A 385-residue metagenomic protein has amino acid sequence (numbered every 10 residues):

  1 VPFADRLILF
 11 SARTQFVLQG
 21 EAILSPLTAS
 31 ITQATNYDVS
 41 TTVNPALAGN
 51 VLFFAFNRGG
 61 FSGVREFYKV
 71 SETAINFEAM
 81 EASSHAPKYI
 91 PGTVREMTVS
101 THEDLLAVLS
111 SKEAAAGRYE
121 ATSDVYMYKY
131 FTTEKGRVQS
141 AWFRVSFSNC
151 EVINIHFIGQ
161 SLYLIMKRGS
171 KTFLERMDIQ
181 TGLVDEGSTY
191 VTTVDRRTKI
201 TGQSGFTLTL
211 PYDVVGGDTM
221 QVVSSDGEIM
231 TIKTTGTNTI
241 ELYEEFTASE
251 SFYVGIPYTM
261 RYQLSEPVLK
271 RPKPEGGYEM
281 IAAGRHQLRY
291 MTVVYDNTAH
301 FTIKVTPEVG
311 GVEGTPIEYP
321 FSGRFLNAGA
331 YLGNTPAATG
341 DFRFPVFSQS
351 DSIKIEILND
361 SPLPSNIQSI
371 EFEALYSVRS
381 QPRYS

Functional and structural regions predicted by a protein language model:
D5, V51, R58-S385: Beta-sheet repeat architectures centered on beta-propellers
R6, T32-N36, S40, S84-K88: Alpha-helix capping and helix-loop boundary segments enriched in small/acidic/polar residues
I8-I23: Surface-exposed extracellular loop regions of Gram-negative outer-membrane beta-barrel proteins
I8-L9, P26, A46, T98 (+1 more regions): Well-ordered beta-strand positions
A22-R65: Catalytic or ion-translocation cores adjacent to nucleophile or general acid/base/metal-coordination motifs in diverse
